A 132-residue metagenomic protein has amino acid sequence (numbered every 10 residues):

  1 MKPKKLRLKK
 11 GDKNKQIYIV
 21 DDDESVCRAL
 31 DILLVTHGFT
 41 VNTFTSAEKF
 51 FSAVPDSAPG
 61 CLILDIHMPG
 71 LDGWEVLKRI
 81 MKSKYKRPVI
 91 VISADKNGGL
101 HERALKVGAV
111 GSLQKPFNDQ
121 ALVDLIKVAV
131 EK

Functional and structural regions predicted by a protein language model:
M1-Y18, E24-S25, Q120-K132: Non-catalytic signal-transmission and effector/linker regions of two-component phosphorelay proteins
E24-N42, V107: Two-component/phosphorelay signaling modules centered on CheY-like receiver
S57-I63: Active-site beta3 strand of CheY-like receiver
M68: Receiver (REC) domain active-site loop signature in two-component systems and cognate sites in sensor histidine kinases
K115: A Lys-centered signature of the CheY-like receiver
